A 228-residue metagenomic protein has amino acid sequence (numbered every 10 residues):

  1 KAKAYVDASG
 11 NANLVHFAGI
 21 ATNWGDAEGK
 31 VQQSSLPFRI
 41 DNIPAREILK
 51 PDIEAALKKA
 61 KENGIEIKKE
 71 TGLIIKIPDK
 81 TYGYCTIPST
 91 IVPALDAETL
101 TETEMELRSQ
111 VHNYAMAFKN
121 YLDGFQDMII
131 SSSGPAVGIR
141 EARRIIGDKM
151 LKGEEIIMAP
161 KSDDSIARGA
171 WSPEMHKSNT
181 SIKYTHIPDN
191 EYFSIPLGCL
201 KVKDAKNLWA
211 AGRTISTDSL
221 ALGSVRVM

Functional and structural regions predicted by a protein language model:
A2-A4, A8-S224, M228: Flavin (FAD/FMN)-binding glycine-rich loop and adjacent Rossmann-like elements that form
